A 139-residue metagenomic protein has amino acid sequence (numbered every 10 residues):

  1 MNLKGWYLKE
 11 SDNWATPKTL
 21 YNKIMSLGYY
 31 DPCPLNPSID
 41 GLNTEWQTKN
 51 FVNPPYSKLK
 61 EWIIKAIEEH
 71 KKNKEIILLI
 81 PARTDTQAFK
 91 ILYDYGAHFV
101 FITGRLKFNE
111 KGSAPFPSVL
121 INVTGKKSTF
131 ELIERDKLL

Functional and structural regions predicted by a protein language model:
M1-L139: Class I S-adenosyl-L-methionine-dependent methyltransferase catalytic core
